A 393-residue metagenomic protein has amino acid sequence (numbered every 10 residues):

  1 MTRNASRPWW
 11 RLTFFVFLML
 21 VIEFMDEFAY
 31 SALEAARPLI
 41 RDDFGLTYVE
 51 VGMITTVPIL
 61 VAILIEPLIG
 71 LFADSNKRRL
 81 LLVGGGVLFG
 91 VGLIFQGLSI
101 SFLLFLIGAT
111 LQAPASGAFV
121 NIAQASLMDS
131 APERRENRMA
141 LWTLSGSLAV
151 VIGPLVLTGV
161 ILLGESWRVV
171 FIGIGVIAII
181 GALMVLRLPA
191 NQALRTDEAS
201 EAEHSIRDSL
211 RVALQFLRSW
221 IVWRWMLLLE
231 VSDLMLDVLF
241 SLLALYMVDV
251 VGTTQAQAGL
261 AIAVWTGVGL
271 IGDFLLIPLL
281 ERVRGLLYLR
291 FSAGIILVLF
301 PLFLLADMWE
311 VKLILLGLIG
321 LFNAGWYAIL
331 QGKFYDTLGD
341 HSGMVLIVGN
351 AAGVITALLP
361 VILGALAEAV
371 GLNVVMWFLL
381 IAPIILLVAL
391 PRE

Functional and structural regions predicted by a protein language model:
S31, I59-P67, V151, T266-F274 (+1 more regions): Residue-level signature of mid-helix packing/kink "hotspots" within the transmembrane helices of 12-pass Major
L33-E34, W220-A263, L270: Extracytoplasmic gate region of multi-pass secondary transporters
G45, K77, L98-L103, P132 (+3 more regions): Helix-breaking motifs and short loop linkers at transmembrane-helix boundaries and internal kinks in secondary membrane
L64-I100: Conserved MFS/SLC helix-loop-helix module at the cytosolic interface between two early adjacent transmembrane helices
I65-K77, G272-R284, A367-E368: Helix-to-loop junctions at the C-terminal end of transmembrane segments in multipass secondary transporters
G108-S145: Cytoplasmic helix-loop-helix junction between adjacent transmembrane helices in 12-TM secondary transporters
W142-A190: Helix-loop-helix hairpin linking two adjacent transmembrane segments in secondary transporters
R284-L330: C-terminal transmembrane helical hairpin of 12-TM major facilitator-type secondary transporters
